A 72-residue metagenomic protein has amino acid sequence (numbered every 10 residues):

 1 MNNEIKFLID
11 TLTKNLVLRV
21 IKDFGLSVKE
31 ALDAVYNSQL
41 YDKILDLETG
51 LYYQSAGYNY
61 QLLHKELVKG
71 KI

Functional and structural regions predicted by a protein language model:
M1-I72: C-terminal alpha-helical interaction appendages
